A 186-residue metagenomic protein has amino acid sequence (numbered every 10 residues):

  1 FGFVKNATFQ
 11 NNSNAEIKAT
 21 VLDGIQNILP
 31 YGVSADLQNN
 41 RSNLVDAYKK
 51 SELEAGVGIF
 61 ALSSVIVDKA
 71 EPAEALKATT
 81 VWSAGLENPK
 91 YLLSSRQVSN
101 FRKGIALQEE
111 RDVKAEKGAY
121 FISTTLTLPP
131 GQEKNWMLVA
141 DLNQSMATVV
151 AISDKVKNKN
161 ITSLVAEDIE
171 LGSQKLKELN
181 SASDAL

Functional and structural regions predicted by a protein language model:
F1-R102, A147-L186: Polysaccharide-binding surfaces and accessory modules of carbohydrate-active proteins
N6-F9, Q108-D112, I122-T127: Generic recognition of flexible, low-complexity loop/linker segments
I17, L126-L142: Short Pro-Gly-centered flexible turn/kink motifs
D36-R41, D112-I122: Short beta-strand and strand-turn-strand segments in soluble, beta-rich domains
S99-Q108, V113-A119: Short strand-loop-strand
